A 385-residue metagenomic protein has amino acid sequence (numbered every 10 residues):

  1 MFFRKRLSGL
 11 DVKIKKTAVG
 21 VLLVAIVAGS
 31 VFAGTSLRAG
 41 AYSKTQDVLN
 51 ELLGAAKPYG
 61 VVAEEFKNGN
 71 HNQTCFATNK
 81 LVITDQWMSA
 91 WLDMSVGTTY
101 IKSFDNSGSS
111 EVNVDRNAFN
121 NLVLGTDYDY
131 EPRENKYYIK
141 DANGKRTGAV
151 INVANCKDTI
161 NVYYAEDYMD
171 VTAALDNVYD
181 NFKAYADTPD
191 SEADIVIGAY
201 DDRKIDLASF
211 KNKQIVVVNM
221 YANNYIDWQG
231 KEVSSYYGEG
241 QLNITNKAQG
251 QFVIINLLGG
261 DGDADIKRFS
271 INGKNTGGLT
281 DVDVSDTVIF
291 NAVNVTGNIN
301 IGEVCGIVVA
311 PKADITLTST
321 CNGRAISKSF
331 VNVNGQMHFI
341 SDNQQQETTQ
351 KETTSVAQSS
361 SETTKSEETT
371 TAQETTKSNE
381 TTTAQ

Functional and structural regions predicted by a protein language model:
M1-K44, V308, Q385: Gram-positive cell-envelope targeting signals
F3-K5, L37, P132, K145 (+3 more regions): Short, intrinsically disordered low-complexity segments
V12, K136, A142, V153-T159 (+5 more regions): Short linear motifs in intrinsically disordered/low-complexity regions
K15-T17, L22, F104, S359 (+1 more regions): Compositionally biased, intrinsically disordered low-complexity segments
S30, G34, D93-M169, A173-D187: Core subunits and conserved enzymes of cellular information-processing and envelope-translocation systems across
G40-A118, N177-Q345: Long, polar low-complexity repeats
V150-V153, I244, K377: Intrinsically disordered, low-complexity peptide-like regions
Q344-Q385: Ser/Thr/Gly/Pro-rich low-complexity, disordered linker/stalk segments of secreted and cell-surface proteins
